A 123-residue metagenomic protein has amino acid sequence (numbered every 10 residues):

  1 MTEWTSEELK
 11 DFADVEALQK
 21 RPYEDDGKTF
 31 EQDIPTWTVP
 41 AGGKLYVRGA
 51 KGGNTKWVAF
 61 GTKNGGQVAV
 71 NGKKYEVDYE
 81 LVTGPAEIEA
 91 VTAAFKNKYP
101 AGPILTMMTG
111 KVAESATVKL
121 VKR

Functional and structural regions predicted by a protein language model:
M1-Q19: Extreme N-terminal tail/first-helix region
W4, W37, K56-W57: Tryptophan-centered motif/residue detector
E7, P22-K28, P103-M108: Short helix-to-loop capping/linker segments positioned immediately adjacent to catalytic or ligand/cofactor-binding
K10, Q32-D33, G66-Q67: Short, flexible segments with low predicted structural confidence
V15-K51: Short beta-strand segments
K51-K122: Short, structured beta-strand-loop surface elements
